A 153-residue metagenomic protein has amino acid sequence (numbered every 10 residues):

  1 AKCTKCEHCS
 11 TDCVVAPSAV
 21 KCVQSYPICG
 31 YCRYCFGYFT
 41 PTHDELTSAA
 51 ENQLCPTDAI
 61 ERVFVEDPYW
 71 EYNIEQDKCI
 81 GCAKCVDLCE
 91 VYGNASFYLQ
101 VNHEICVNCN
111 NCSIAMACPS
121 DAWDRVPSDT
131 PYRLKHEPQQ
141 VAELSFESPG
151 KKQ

Functional and structural regions predicted by a protein language model:
A1-K2, A19-Q153: Flanking helices and flexible, charged tails adjoining ferredoxin-like Fe-S electron-transfer domains in multi-subunit
C3-T11: Mature N-terminal segment immediately following signal peptide/propeptide cleavage in secreted/periplasmic
